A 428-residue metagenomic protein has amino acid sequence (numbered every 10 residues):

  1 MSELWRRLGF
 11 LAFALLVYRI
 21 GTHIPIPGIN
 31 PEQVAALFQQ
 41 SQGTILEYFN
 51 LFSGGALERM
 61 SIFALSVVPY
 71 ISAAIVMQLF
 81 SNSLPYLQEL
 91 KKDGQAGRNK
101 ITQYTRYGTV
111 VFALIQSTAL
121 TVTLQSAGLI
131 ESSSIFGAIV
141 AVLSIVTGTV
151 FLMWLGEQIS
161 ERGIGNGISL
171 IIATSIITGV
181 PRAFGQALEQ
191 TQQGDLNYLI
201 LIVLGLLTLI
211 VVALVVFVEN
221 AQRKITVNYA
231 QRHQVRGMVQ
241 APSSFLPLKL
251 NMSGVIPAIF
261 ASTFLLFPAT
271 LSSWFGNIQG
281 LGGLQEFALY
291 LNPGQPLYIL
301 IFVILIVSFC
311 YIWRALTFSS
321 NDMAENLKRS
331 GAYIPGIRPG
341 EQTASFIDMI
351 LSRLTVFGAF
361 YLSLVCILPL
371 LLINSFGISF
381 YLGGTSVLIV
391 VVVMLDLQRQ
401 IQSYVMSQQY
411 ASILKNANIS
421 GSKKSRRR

Functional and structural regions predicted by a protein language model:
S2-K91, A96-R428: N-terminal cationic and glycine-rich segments that engage phosphates or anionic surfaces
